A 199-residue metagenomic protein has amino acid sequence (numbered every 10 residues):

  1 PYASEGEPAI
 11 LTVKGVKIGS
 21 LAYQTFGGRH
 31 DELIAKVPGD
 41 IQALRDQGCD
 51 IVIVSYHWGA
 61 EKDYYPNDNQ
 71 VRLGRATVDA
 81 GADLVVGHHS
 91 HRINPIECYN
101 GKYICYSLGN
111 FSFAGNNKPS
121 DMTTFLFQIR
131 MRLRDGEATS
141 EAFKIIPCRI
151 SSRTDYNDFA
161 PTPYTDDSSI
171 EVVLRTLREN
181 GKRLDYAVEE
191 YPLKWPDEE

Functional and structural regions predicted by a protein language model:
P1-E199: Acidic, metal/ion-coordinating pockets
